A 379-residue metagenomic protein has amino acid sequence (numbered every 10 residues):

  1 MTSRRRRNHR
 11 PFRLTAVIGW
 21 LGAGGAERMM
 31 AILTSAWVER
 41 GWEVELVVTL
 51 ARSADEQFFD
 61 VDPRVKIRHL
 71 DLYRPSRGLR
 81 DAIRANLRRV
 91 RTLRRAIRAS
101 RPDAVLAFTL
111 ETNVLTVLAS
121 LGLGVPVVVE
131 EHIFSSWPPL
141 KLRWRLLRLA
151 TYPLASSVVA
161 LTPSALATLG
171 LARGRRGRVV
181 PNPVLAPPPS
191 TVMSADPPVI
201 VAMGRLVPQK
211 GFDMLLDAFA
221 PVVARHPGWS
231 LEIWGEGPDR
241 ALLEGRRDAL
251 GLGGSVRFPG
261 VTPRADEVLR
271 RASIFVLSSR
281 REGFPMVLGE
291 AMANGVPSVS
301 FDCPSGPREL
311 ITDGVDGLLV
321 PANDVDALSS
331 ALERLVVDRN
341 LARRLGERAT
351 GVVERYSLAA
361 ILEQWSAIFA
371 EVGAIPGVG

Functional and structural regions predicted by a protein language model:
P11-F12, A16-G24, R28-R84, T168 (+1 more regions): N-terminal strand-loop element at the rim of the active site of nucleotide-sugar-dependent glycosyltransferases
E27-I32, P198, A202-P221, L231-I233 (+2 more regions): A conserved mid-protein helix/loop that constitutes part of the nucleotide-sugar donor-binding site
K66, E244-G260: Nucleotide-activated donor-binding/catalytic signature segment of Leloir-type glycosyltransferases, i.e., the conserved
A107-N113, E131: Short His-centered aromatic/hydrophobic patch
P153-P189: Donor nucleotide-sugar binding/catalytic pocket of nucleotide-sugar-dependent glycosyltransferases
V261, R280: Aromatic "clamp/platform" in nucleotide-sugar-dependent glycosyltransferases that forms part of the donor/acceptor
P297-F301: Short hydrophobic beta-strand element within catalytic cores of glycosyltransferases and related nucleotide-activated
T312-G314, L318-V325, R334-R339, E354: Conserved acidic donor-binding segment of nucleotide-sugar-dependent glycosyltransferases
